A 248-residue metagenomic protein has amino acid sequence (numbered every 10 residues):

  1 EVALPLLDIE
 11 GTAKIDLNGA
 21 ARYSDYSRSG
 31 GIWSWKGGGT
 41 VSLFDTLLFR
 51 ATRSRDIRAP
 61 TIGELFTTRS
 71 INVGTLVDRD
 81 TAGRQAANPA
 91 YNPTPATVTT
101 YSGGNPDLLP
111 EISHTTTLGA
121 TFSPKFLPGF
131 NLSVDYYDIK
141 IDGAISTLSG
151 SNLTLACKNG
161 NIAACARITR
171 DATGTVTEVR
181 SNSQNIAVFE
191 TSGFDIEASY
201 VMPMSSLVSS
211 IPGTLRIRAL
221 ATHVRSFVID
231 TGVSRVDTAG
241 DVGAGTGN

Functional and structural regions predicted by a protein language model:
E1-T40, S113-T115: Surface-exposed extracellular loop regions of Gram-negative outer-membrane beta-barrel proteins
V2, W33-G39, L47, G104 (+3 more regions): Hydrophobic, lipid-facing positions within transmembrane beta-strands of outer-membrane proteins
L4-L6, A21-S27, R53-A59, F66-T68 (+5 more regions): Transmembrane beta-strands of outer-membrane beta-barrel pores
L6-I15, T46, K125-F130, F189 (+2 more regions): Short loop/turn motifs that connect adjacent beta-strands in outer-membrane beta-barrel proteins
A13-G19, W35, F49-A51, L118 (+3 more regions): Transmembrane beta-strands of outer-membrane beta-barrel proteins
R28-I32, L48-F49, R58-E64, I71-T75 (+4 more regions): Outer-membrane beta-barrel proteins
A59-L132, V179-F194, V201-M204: Outer-membrane beta-barrel signature, preferentially recognizing the C-terminal barrel domain of Gram-negative
L109, D135-I217: Outer membrane beta-barrel strand-and-loop segments of large Gram-negative receptors, especially TonB-dependent
